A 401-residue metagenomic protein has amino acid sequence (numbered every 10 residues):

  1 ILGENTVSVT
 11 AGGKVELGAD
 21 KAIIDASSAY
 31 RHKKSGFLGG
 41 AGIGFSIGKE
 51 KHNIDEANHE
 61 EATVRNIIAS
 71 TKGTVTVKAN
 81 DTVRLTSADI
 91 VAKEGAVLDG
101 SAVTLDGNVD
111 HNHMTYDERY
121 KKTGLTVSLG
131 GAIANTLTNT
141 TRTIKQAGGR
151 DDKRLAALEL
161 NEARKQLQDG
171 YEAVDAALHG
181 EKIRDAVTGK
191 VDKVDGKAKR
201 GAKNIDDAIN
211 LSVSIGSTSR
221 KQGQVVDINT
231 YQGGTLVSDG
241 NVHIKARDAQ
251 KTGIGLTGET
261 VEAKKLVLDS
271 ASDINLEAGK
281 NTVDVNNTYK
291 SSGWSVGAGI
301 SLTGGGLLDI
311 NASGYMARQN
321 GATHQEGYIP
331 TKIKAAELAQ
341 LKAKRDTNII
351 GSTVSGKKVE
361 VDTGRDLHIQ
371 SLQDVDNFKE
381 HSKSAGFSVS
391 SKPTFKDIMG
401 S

Functional and structural regions predicted by a protein language model:
I1-S401: Binding/recognition "hotspot" determinant
